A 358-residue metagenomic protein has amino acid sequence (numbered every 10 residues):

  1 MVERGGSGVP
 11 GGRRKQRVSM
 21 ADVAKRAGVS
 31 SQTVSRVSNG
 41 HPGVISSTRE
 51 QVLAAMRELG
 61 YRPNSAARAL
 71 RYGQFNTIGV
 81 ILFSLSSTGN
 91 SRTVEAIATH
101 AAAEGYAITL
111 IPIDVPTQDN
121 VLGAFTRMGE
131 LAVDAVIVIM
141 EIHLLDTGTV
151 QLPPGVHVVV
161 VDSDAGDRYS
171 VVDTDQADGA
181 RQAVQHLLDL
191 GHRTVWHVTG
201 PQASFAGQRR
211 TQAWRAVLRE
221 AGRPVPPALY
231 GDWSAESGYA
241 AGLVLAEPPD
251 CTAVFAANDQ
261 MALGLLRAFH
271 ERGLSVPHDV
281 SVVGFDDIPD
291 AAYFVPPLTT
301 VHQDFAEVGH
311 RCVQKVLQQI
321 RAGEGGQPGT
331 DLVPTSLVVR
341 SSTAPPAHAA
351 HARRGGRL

Functional and structural regions predicted by a protein language model:
M1-N76, A347, R353-L358: N-terminal helix-turn-helix DNA-binding module of bacterial transcription factors
M1-S7, K15, T77-Q185, D189: Alpha-helical recognition/docking segments in bacterial nutrient-uptake and carbohydrate-utilization systems
S30, N76, D134, H192-T194 (+1 more regions): Short acidic/polar active-site loop segments enriched in Thr and Asp
T33-R36, L70-S86, A96, H186 (+1 more regions): Short beta-strand segments enriched in small/hydrophobic residues
L59, E130-A132, L190-G191, L245-C251 (+1 more regions): Glycine-rich phosphate-binding loop signature in dinucleotide/nucleotide-binding domains
S65, F83-R92, L110-N120, I142 (+6 more regions): Hinge/beta->alpha junction and helix N-cap segments in small-molecule ligand-binding domains
V244-L358: Flexible loop/turn connectors
